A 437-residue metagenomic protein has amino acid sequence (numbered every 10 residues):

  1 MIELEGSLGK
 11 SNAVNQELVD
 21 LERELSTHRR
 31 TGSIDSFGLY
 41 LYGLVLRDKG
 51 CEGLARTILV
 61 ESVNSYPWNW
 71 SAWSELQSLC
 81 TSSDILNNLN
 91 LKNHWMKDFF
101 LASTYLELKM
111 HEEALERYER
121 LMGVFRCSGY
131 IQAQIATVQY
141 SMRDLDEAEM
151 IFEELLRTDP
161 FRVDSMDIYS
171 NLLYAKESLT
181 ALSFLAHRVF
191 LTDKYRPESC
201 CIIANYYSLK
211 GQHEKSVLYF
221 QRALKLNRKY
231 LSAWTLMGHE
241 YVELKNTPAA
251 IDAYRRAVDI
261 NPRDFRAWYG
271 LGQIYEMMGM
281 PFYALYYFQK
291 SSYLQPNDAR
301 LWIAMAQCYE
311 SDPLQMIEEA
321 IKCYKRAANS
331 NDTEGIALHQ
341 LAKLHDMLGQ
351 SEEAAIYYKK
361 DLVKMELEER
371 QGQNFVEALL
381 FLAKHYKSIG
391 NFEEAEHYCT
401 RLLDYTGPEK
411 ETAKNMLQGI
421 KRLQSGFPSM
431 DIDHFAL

Functional and structural regions predicted by a protein language model:
R30, V63-N64, M122-G123, E154-R157 (+8 more regions): Conserved structural position within tetratricopeptide repeats
D35, N69, H94, S128 (+9 more regions): Residue-level recognition of tetratricopeptide repeat
G38, A72, I131, S165 (+8 more regions): TPR alpha-solenoid repeat register
R47, L106, Y140, Y174 (+8 more regions): Position-specific recognition of the canonical hydrophobic site in helix A of tetratricopeptide repeat
G50, K109, R143, E177 (+6 more regions): Residue-level detector of the short coil/turn that links helix A to helix B within each tetratricopeptide repeat
